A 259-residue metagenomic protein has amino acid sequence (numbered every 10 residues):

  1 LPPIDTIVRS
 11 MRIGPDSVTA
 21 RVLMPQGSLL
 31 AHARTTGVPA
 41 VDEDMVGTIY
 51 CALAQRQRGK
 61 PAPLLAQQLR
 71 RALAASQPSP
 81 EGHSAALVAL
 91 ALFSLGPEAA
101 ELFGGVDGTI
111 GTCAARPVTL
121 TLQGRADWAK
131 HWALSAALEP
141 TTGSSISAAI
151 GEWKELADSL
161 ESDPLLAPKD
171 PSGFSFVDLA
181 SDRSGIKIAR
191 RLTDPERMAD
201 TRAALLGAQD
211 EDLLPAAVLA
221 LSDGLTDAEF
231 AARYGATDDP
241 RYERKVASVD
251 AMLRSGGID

Functional and structural regions predicted by a protein language model:
L1-W153, S159-L179, R183-D259: Intrinsically disordered, low-complexity, mixed-charge
